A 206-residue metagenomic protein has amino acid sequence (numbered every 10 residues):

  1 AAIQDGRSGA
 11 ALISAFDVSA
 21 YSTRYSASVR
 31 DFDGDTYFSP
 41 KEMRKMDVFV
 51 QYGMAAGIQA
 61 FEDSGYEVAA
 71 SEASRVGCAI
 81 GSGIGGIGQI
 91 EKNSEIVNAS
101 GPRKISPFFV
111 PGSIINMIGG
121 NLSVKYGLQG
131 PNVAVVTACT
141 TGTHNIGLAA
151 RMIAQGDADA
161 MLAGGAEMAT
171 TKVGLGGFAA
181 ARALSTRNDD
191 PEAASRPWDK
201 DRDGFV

Functional and structural regions predicted by a protein language model:
A1-G130, R151, T170-F205: Conserved "HGTGT" condensation-loop signature of ketosynthase/thiolase-family condensing enzymes that catalyze
P131-V136: Short loop-beta-helix segment that forms the pyridoxal 5′-phosphate
G142: Short conserved active-site loop signatures built around small residues
N145: Active-site histidine-anchored catalytic micro-motif
L148-M152, G156: Short helices/loops that flank or line small-molecule/ion binding pockets
D157-M161: Short, high-confidence coil segments that cap the C-terminus of an alpha-helix and link into the following beta-strand
G164: Conserved residues at the C-terminal ends of beta-strands
E167: Catalytic metal-binding/acid-base residues of hydrolase active sites
